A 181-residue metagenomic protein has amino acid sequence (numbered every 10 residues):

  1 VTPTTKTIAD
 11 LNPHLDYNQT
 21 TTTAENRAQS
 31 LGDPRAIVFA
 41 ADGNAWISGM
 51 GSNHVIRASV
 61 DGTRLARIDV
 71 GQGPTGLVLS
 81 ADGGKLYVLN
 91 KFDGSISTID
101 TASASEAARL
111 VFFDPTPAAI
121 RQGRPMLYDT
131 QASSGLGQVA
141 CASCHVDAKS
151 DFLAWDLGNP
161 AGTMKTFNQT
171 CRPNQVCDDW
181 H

Functional and structural regions predicted by a protein language model:
V1-S30, L110-P125, T130: Surface-exposed loop and turn segments in beta-propeller and other repeat-based domains that flank or scaffold
T2-T4, S59-T63, D100-A104: Short loop/turn segments that connect beta-strands within beta-propeller blades
T22-V38, G73-P74, C141-A142: Signature of short aromatic-glycine-proline-rich micro-motifs recurring in repeat-based ectodomains
D33, G51, G73, A119 (+1 more regions): Beta-rich catalytic cores
D42-G43, G83: Conserved loop/turn motif of beta-propeller repeat scaffolds
M50-G51, K91-F92: Short loop/turn segments immediately following the C-termini of beta-strands
G76-L79, G83-L89, A104-R121, Y128-H181: Electron-transfer interface patches adjacent to heme c in soluble/periplasmic c-type cytochromes and di-/multiheme
